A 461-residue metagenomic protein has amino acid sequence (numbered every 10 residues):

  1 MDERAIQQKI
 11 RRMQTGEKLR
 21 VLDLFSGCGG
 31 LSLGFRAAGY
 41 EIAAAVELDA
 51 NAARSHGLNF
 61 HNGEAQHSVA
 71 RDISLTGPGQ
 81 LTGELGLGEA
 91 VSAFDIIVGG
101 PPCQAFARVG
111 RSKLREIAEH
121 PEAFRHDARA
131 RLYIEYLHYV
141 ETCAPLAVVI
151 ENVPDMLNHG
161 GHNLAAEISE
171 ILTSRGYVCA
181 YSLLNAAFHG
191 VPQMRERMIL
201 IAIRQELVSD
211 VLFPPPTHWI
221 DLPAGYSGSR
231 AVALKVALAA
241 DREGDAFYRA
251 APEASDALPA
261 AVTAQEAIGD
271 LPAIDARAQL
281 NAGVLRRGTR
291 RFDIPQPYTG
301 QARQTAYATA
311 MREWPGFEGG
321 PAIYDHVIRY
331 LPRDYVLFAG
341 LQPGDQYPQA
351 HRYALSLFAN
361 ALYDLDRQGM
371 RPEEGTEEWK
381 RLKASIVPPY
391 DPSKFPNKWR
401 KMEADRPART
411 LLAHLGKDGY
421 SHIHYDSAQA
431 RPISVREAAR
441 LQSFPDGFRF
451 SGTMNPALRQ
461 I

Functional and structural regions predicted by a protein language model:
D2-A144, P154-A166: Core alpha/beta nucleotide-donor-binding catalytic domains of modification enzymes
G27, I97-G100, Y136, V148 (+4 more regions): Conserved small-residue
R36, G244-F247, K417-H422: Short acidic (Asp/Glu) and glycine-rich catalytic loops that position anionic groups and cofactors
D72, G100, A187, I203 (+3 more regions): Structured loops at beta-to-helix junctions and adjacent beta-edge loops in soluble globular domains
E84-V91, V109-R381: Class I S-adenosyl-L-methionine
Q104-F106, L207-S209, D275-A276, G416-S421 (+1 more regions): Short, acidic Gly/Pro/Ser/Thr-rich loop/turn segments
E151-P154, M454-I461: Glycine- and acidic
F338-L458: Polybasic, glycine- and aromatic-enriched phosphate-binding surface used to engage nucleic acids
